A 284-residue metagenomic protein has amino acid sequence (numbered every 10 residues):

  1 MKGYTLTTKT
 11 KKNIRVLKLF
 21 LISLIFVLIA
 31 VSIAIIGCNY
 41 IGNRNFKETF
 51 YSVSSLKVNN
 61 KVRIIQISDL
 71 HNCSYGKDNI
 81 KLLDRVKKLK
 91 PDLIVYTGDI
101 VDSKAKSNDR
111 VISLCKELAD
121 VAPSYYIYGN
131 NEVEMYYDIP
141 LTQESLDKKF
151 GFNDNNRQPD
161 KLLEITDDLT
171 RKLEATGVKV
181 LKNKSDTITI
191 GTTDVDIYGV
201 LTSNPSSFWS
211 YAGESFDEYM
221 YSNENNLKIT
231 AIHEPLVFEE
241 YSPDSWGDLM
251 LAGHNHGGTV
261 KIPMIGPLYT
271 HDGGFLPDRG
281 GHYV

Functional and structural regions predicted by a protein language model:
M1-V58: N-terminal membrane-anchoring alpha-helices
N45-G76, G213-I229: Mobile, glycine- and charge-enriched loop segments and immediately flanking short secondary-structure elements within
T49-S55, K184-G191, G281-V284: Short acidic-hydrophobic surface loop/beta-edge motif
N60-E164, D168-R171, T176-K179: Membrane-embedded segments
V62, L93, V195, L227-I229 (+1 more regions): Structural motif
S68-N72, G98-I100, N130-V133, K184-S185 (+3 more regions): Active-site metal-binding loops of divalent metal-dependent hydrolases
I139-P140, S145-V178, K184, I190-I232 (+1 more regions): Binuclear metal-dependent hydrolase catalytic cores centered on His/Asp/Glu-rich metal-binding motifs
P235-V284: Conserved beta-sheet core of the metallophosphoesterase superfamily
